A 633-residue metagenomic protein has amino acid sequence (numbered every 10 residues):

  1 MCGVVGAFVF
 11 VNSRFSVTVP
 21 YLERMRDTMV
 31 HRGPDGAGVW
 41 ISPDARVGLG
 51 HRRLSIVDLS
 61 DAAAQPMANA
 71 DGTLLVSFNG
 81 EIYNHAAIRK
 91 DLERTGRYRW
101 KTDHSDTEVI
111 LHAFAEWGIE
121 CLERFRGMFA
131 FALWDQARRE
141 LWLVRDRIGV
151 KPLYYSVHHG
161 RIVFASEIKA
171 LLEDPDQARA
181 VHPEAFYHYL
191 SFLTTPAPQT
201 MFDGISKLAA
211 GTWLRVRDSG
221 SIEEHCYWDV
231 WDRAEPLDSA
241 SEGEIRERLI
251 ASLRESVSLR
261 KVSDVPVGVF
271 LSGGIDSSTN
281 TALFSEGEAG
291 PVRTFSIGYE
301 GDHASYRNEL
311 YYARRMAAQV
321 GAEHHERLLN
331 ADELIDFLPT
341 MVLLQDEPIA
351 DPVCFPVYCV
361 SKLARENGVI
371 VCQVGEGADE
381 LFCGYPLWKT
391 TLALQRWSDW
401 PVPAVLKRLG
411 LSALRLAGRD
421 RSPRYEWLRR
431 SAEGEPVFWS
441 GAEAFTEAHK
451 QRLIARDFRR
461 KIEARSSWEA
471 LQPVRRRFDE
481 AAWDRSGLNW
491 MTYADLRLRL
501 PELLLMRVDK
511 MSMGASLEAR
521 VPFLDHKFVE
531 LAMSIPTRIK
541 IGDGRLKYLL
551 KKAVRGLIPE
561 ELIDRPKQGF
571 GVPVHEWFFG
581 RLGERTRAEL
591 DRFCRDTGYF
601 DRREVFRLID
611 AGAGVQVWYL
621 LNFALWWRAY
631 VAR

Functional and structural regions predicted by a protein language model:
M1-Q345, V357, S361, R555-L562 (+2 more regions): Cysteine-centered catalytic environments shared across enzyme families
M1-V4, F10, R24, P43 (+8 more regions): Adenosyl-5′-phosphate
S105-V109, D276, N330-L334, P356 (+5 more regions): Short, conserved alpha-helical segments within structured domains
P339-L343, E366, L387-T390, W577-F579: Short low-complexity, flexible loop/linker segments enriched in glycine and/or proline with clustered acidic
E347-V353: Short, flexible loop segments at the rims of nucleotide/cofactor-binding pockets, characterized by
V369-D379, C383-Y385: Short acidic/histidine-rich active-site segments
Q373, A413-A417: Gly/Ser/Thr-rich phosphate-binding loop
E380-R408: A mobile, often basic/glycine-rich helix-loop segment that functions as the active-site lid/recognition loop
